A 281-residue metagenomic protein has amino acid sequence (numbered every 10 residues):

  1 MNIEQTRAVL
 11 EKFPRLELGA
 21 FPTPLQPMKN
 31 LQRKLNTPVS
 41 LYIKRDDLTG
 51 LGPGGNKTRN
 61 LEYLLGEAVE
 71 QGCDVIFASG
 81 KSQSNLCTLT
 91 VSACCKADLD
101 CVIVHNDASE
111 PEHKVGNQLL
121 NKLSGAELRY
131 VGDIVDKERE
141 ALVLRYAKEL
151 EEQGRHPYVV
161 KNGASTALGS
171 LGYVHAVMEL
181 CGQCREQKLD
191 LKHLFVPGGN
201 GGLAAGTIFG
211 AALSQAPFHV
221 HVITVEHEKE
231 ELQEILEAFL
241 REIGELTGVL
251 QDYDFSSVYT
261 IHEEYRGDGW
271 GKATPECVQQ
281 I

Functional and structural regions predicted by a protein language model:
M1-I281: PLP-dependent amino-acid enzyme catalytic core
